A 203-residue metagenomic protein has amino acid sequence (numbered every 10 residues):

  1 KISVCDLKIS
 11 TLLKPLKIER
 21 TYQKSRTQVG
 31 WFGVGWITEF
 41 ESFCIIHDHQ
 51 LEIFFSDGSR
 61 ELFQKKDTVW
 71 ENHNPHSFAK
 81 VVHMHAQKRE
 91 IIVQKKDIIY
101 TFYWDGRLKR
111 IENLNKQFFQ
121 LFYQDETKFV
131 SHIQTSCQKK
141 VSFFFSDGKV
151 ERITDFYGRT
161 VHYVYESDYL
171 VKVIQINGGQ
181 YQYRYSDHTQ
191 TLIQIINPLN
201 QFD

Functional and structural regions predicted by a protein language model:
K1-G30: Intrinsically disordered, low-complexity segments enriched in small residues
I18, K24, V34-G35, C44-D203: Extended charged/polar low-complexity repeat regions
E39: Phosphate-recognition beta-domain surfaces
